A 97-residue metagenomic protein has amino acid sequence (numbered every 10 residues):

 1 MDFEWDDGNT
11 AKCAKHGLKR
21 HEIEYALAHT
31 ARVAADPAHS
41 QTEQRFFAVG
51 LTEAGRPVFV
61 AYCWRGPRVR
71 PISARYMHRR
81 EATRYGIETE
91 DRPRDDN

Functional and structural regions predicted by a protein language model:
M1-N97: Ribonuclease/tRNase effector modules and their secretory precursors
